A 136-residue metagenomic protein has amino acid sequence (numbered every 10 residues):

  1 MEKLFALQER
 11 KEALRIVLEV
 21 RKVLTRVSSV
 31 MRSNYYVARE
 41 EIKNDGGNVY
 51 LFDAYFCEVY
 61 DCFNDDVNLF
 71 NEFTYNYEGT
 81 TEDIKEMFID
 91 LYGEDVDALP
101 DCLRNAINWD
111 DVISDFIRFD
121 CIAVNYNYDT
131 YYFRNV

Functional and structural regions predicted by a protein language model:
M1-V136: Acidic interaction surfaces
